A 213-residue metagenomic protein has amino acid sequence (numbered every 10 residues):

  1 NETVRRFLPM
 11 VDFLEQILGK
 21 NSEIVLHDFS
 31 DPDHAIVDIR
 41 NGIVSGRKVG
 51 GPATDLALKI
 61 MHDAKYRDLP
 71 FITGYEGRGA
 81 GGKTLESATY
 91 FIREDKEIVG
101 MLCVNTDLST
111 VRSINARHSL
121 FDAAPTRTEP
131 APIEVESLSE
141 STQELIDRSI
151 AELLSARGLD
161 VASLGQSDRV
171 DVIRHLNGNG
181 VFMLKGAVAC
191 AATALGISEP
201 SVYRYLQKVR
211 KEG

Functional and structural regions predicted by a protein language model:
N1-L8, E15-I17, G100-M101, T106-Q166: Juxtadomain coupling helices with adjacent low-complexity linkers
R6, T84, M183: Short, glycine/acidic-rich beta->alpha junctions
V11-T73, R78-A80: Structured interaction and signal-relay segments at domain junctions
G19, S155-G158, G196, K211: Residue-level recognition of short, structured coil/turn motifs that connect secondary structure elements
V25, D122-P125, V161, M183-L184 (+1 more regions): Secondary-structure transition/capping residues
V37, Y90, G180: Flexible, active-site-adjacent loop/turn segments at secondary-structure boundaries
I60-F121: Sensory/regulatory domains in signal-transduction proteins
G165-G213: Phosphate-/nucleic-acid-contacting segments
